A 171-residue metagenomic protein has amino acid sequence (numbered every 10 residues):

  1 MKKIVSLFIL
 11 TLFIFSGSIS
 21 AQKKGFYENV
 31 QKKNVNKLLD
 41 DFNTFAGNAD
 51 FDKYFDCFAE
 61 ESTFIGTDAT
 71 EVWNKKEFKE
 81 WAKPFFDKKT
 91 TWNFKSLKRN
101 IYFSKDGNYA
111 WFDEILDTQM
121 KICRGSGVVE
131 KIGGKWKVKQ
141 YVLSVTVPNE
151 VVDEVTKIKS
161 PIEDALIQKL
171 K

Functional and structural regions predicted by a protein language model:
M1-F26: Bacterial Sec-dependent N-terminal signal peptides
I19-D56, E150-V152, T156-K171: Short, low-complexity N-terminal intrinsically disordered segments enriched in polar/charged residues
F42, Y54-F55, S62, F78 (+2 more regions): Hydrophobic pocket/interface hotspot
F58, D68, K98, K105 (+3 more regions): A mature extracytoplasmic/lumenal domain signature
T63-W73, P84-T91: A short gly/proline-enriched turn/hairpin at secondary-structure junctions
F64-G66, W111-F112, V138-Q140: Short hydrophobic/aromatic-rich beta-strand segments that constitute the beta-sheet cores of beta-sandwich/beta-barrel
E77-I122: Surface-exposed, charged secondary-structure patches
R124-D153: Short beta-strand edge/turn micro-motifs at domain boundaries
